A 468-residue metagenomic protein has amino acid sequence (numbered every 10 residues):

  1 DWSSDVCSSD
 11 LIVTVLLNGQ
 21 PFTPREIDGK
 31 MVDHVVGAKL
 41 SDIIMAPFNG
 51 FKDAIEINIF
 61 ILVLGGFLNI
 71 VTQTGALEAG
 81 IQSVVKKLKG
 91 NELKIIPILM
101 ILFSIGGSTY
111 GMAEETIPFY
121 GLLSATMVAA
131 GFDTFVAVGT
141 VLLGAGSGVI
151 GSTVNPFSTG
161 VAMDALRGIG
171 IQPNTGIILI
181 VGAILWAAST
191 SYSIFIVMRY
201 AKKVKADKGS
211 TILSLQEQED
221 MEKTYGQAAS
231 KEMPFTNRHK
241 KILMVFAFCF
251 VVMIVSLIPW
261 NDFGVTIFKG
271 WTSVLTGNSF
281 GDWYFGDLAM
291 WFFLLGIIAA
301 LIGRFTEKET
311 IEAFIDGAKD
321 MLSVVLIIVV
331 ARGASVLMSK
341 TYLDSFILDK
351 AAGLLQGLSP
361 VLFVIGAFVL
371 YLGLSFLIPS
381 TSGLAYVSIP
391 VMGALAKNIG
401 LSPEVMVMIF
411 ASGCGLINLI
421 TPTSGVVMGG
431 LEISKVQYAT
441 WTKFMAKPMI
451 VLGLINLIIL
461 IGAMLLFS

Functional and structural regions predicted by a protein language model:
D1, R25-I27, G176-A313, I433 (+2 more regions): Long, contiguous bundles of hydrophobic transmembrane helices that form the permeation core of multi-pass
W2-S8: Short, small-residue-biased leader/transition segments that mark boundaries at the very start of proteins
V15-S41, N261-V274, T341-K350: Interfacial/capping segments of alpha-helical transmembrane domains
K30-E78, N278-F346: Core transmembrane alpha-helical segments of multi-pass membrane transporters/permeases
K39-L40, K52-N58, V85-I98, A130-V136 (+5 more regions): Membrane-interfacial loop-to-helix junctions in multi-pass transporters
L62, G90-L122, I328-T341, L354-A394 (+2 more regions): Hydrophobic alpha-helical transmembrane segments of multi-pass integral membrane proteins, predominantly secondary
G65, F103-Y120, S124, V128-I177 (+4 more regions): Alpha-helical transmembrane segments and, especially, the helix-loop junctions at the ends of these helices
A79-Q82, G90-I98, F132-T140, N174-I177 (+2 more regions): Membrane-interface alpha-helices at helix entry/exit sites of multi-pass transporters
